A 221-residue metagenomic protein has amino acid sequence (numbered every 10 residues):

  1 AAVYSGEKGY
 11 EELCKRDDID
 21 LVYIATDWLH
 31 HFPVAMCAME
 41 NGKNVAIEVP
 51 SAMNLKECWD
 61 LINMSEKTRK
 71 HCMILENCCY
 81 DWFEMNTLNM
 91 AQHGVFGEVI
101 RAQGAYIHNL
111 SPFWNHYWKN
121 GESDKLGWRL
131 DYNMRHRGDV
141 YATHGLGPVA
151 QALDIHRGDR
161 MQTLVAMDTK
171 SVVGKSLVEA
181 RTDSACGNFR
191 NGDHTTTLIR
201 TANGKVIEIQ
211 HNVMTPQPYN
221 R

Functional and structural regions predicted by a protein language model:
A1: N-terminal Rossmann-like dinucleotide-binding module
G9-D17: Short amphipathic alpha-helix with an adjacent loop that forms part of the alpha/beta core around
L13, V22, A102: Receiver (REC) domain switch-region micro-motif
L21, D27-W28, F32-Y80, G94: Beta-strand-loop-alpha-helix segment that lines the small-molecule cofactor/substrate pocket of alpha/beta enzymes
A25-T26, Q210: Short, well-ordered coil/turn residues at beta-beta hairpins and beta-strand->alpha-helix junctions within
T68-M73, C78-F189: Predominantly a Rossmann-like dinucleotide-binding segment in NAD(P)-dependent oxidoreductases
A185-T195, I199-R221: NAD(P)-dinucleotide binding in Rossmann-like oxidoreductases
